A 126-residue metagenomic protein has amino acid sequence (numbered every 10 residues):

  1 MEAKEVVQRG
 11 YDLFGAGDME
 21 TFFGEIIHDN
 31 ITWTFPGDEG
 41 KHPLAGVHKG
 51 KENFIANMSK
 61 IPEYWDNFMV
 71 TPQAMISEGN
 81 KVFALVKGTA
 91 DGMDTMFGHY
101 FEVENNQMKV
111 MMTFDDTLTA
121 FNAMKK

Functional and structural regions predicted by a protein language model:
M1-K126: C-terminal and inter-domain tail/linker signature
